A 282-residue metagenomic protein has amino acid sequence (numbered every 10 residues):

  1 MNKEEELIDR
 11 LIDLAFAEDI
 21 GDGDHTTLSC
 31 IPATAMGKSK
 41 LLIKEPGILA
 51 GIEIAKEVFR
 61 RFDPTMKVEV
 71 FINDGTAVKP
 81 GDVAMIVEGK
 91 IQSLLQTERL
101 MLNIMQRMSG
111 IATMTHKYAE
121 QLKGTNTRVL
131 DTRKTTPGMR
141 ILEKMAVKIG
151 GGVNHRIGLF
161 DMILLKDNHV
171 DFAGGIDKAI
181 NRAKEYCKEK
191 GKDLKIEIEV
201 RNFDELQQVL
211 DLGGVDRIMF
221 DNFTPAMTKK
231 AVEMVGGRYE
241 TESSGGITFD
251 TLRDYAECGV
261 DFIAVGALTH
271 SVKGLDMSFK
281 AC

Functional and structural regions predicted by a protein language model:
M1-L212, R217, A226-M234, Y239-E240 (+2 more regions): Acidic/glycine-rich phosphate/pyrophosphate-binding loops and surrounding catalytic core that coordinate Mg2+
G138-R140, G245-T248: Active-site glycine- and acidic-residue-rich loops that bind and position anionic ligands or nucleotide-like cofactors
F220-D221, T241-I247, V265-A267: Glycine-rich beta-strand-to-loop/alpha-helix junction loops that act as flexible
S278-C282: Active-site loop ensemble at the mouth of alpha/beta enzyme cores that anchors a bound cofactor
